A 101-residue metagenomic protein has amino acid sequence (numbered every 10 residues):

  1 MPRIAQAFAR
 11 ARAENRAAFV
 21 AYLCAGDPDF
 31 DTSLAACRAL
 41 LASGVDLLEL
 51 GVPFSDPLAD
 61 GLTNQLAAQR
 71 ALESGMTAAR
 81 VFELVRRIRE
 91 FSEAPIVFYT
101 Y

Functional and structural regions predicted by a protein language model:
M1-V20, R86: N-terminal amphipathic alpha-helix/helix-capping segment at the start of soluble metabolic enzymes
R10-E14, P28-F30, R38-A42: Short secondary-structure boundary/capping segments within folded domains
E14-F19, G44-D46, E90-I96: Short, well-ordered coil/turn segments that N-cap beta-strands
F19-A35, P95-Y101: Active-site mouth loops of central-metabolism enzymes
A21, L40, L48-G51: Conserved, mostly hydrophobic/aromatic
D27-F30, V45-T77: Glycine-rich, proline-tolerant flexible connector loops at the mouths of alpha/beta enzymes
L62-Y101: Glycine/small-residue-rich loop that forms an oxyanion/phosphate-binding "nest" at active or ligand-binding sites
